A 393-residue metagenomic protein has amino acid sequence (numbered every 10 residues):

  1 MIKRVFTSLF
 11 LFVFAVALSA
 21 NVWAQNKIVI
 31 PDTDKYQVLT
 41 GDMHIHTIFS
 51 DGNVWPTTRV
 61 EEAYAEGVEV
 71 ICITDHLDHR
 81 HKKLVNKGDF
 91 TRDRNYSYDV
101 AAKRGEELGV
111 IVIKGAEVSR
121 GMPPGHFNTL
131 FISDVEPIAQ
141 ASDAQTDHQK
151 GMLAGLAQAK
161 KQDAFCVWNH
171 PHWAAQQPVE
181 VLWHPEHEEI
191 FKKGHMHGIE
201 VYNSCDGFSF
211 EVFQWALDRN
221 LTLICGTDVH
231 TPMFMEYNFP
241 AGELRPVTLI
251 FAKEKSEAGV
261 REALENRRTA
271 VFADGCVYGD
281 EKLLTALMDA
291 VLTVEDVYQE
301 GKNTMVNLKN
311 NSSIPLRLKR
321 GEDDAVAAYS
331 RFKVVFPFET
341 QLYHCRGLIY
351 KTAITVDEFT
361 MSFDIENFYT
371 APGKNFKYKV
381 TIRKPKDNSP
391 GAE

Functional and structural regions predicted by a protein language model:
M1-L9: Positively charged n-region of N-terminal signal peptides that target proteins for export
I2, A24-D42, V60, G125-S133 (+1 more regions): Charged catalytic cores and adjacent phosphate/nucleic-acid-binding surfaces used for phosphate/nucleic-acid chemistry
S8-N21: Bacterial N-terminal signal peptides
N26-F165, N169, P185-E186, Y202-W215: A metal-dependent hydrolase metal-coordination microenvironment
S119-R120, W173-A174, H230-P232: Short, solvent-exposed loop/turn segments at secondary-structure junctions
C166, H172-P178: Divalent-metal (Mg2+/Mn2+/Ca2+)-assisted nucleotide/phosphate chemistry catalytic cores
